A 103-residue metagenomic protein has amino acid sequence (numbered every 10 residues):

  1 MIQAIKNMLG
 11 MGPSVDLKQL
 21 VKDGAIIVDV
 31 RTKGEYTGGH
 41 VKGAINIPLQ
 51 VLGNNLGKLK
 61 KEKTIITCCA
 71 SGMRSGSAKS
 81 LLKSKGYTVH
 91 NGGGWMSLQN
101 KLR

Functional and structural regions predicted by a protein language model:
I2-D16, D23-A25, K33-T64, M73-R103: Rhodanese-like catalytic fold shared by cysteine-dependent sulfurtransferases and DSP/PTP-type phosphatases
C68: Short, surface-exposed ligand- or partner-binding patches at beta-edge/loop junctions that are enriched in aromatics
